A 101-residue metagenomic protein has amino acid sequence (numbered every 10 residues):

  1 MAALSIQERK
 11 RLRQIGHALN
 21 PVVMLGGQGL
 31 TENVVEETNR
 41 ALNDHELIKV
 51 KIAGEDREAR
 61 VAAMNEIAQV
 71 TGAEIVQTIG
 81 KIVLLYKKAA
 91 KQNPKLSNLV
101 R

Functional and structural regions predicted by a protein language model:
A2-R101: Positively charged, polar, low-complexity stretches
